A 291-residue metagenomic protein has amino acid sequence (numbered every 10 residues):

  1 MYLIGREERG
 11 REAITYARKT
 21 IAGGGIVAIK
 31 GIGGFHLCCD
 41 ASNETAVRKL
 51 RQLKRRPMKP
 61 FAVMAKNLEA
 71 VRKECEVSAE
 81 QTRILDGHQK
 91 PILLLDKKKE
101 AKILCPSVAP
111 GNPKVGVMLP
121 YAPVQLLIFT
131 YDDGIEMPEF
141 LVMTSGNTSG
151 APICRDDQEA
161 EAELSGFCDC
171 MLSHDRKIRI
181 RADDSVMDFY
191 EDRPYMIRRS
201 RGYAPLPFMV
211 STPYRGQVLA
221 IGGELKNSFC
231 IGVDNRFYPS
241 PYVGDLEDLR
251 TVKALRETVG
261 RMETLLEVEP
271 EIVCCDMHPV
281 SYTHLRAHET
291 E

Functional and structural regions predicted by a protein language model:
M1-R9: Cys/His-rich short segments
M1-Y2, K30, L104-N112, L141-T144 (+2 more regions): Gly-rich Lys/Arg/Thr-decorated short loops/hinges at beta-loop-alpha junctions or inter-strand turns that position
I26, G34-K97: A phosphate-binding glycine/aspartate-rich beta-alpha loop in the early core of alpha/beta enzymes
R83-D86, I92-L93, D188, Y195-R199 (+1 more regions): Active-site cores of enzymes that catalyze phosphoryl transfer or operate on phosphate-rich substrates
D133, F140-T212: Internal gly/pro-rich beta-alpha loop/helix module that stabilizes soluble enzyme cofactors or their anionic handles
V259-P270: Phosphate/pyrophosphate-binding loops at sites that engage ATP/ADP/AMP, CoA/4′-phosphopantetheine, polyphosphate
V268-H278: Short glycine-rich phosphate-binding loop at a beta-alpha junction
H284, E289-E291: Single conserved hydrophobic/aromatic residue that forms the stacking wall/gate of nucleotide- or nucleobase-binding
